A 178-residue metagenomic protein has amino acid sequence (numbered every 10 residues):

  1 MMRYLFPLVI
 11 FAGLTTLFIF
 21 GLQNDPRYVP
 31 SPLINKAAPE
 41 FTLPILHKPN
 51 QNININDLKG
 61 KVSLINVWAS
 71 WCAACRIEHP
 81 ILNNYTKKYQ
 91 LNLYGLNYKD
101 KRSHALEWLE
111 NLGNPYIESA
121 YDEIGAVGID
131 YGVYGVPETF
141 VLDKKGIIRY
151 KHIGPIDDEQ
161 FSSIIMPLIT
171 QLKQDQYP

Functional and structural regions predicted by a protein language model:
M1-P44, P178: N-terminal targeting signals for export/organelle localization
Y4, E110-P115, D122-K173: Thiol/disulfide oxidoreductase modules built on the thioredoxin-like
Q23-N24, P44-N50, S119-D122: Short gly/ser/thr-rich secondary-structure transition/capping motifs
A37, K61-S63, V67-W71, G135: Short pre-active-site segment immediately N-terminal to redox-active cysteine/selenocysteine motifs in thiol-based
F41-L64: A short beta-strand-turn-helix
L64-N66, G95, V141: Hydrophobic beta-strand core positions in alpha/beta domains
S70-I77, E138: C-type cytochrome heme c attachment motif
R76-G113, E123-D130: Structural microenvironment flanking redox-active thiols in thiol-disulfide oxidoreductases
